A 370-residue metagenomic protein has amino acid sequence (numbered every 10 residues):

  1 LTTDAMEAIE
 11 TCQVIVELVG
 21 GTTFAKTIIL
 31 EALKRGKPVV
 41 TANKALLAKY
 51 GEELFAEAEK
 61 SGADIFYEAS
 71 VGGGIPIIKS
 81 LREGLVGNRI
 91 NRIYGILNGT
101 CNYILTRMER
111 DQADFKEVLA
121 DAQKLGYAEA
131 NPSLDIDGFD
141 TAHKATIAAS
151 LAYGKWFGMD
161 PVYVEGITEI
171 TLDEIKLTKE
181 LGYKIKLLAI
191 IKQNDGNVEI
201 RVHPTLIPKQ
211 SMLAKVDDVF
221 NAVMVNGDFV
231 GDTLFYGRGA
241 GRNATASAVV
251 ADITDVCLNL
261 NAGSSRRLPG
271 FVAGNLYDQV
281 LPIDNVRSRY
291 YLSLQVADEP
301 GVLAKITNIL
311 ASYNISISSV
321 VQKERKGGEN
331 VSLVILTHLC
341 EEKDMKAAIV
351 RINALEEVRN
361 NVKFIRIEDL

Functional and structural regions predicted by a protein language model:
L1-F24: A structured beta-alpha segment of the ubiquitous adenosine-cofactor-binding alpha/beta core
T3, K49, G72, P76 (+13 more regions): Conserved active-site and cofactor/substrate-binding residues in soluble primary-metabolism enzymes
V19-R35, A42-E83: Rossmann-fold NAD(P)-binding glycine/threonine-rich loop
P38-V40, I317: A short hydrophobic/small-residue beta-strand
E59-D140, I147: Rossmann-like NAD(P)H-binding beta-loop-alpha module
R92-Y94, N102-L105, D121, G126-N131 (+4 more regions): Catalytic, metal-anchored helix/loop core of enzyme active sites in primary metabolism
E117-K215, F220-A222: Substrate-binding/catalytic subdomain of NAD(P)-dependent oxidoreductase enzymes
A248, I253-L370: A conserved regulatory-domain signal marking ACT and ACT-like small-molecule sensing domains and adjacent regulatory
